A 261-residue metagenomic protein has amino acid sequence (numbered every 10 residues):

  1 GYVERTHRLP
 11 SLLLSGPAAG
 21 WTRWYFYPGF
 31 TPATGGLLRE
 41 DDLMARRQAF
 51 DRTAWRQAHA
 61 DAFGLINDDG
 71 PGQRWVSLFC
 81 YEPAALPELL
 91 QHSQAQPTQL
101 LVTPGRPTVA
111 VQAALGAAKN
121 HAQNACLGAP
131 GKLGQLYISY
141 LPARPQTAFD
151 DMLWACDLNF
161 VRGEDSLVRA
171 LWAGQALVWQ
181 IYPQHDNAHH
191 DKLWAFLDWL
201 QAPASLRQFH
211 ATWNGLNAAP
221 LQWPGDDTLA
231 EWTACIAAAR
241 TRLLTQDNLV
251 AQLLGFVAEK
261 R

Functional and structural regions predicted by a protein language model:
V3-A84: A nucleotide-sugar donor-handling region in carbohydrate enzymes
T6-L9, A84-P87, P107-A117: Short, charged/polar "capping" segments at the starts of alpha-helices and the immediately preceding loops
A18-T22, A117-A125, D191-Q201: Acidic, Ser/Thr-rich peripheral helices and adjacent loops at domain boundaries
L38-L43, A202-R261: C-terminal amphipathic helix plus adjacent low-complexity, charged tail appended to glycosyltransferase catalytic
E88-P97: Short hydrophobic signal-anchor/transmembrane segments that target glycosyltransferases and glycosylation machinery
P97-P142: Catalytic donor nucleotide-activated moiety binding site of glycosyltransferases and closely related
R144-K192: A donor-sugar binding/catalytic signature common to diverse glycosyltransferases and related nucleotide-sugar
A176-A219: Nucleotide-sugar donor-binding patch of glycosyltransferase catalytic domains
